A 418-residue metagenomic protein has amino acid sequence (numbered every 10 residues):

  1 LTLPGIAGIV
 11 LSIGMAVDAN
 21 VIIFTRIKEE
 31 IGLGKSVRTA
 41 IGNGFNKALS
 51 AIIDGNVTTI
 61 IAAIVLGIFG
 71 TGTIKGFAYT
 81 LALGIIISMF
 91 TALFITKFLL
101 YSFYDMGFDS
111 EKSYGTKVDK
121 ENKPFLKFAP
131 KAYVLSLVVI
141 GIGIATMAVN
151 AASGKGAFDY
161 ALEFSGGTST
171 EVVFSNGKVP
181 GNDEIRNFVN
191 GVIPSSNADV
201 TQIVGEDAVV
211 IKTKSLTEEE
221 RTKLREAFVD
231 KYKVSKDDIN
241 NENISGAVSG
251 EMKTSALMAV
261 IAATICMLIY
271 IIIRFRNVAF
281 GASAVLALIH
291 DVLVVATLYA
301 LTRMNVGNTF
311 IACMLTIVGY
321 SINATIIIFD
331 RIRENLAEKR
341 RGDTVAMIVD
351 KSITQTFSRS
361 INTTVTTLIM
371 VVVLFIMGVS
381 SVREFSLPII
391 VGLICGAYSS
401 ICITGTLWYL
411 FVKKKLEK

Functional and structural regions predicted by a protein language model:
L1-K418: A structural signal for conserved, well-ordered secondary-structure elements that form binding/interaction cores
